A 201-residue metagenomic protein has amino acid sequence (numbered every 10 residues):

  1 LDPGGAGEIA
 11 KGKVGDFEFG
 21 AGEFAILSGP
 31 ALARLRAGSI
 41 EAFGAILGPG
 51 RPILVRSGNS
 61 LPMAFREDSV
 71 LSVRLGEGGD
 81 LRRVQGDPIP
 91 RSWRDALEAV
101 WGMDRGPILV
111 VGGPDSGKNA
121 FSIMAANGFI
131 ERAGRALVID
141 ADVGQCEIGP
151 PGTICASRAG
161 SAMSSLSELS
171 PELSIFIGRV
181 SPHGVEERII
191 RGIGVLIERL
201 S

Functional and structural regions predicted by a protein language model:
L1-R91: Long, basic/Gly/Ser/Thr-rich N-terminal segments that mediate initial subcellular attachment or targeting
A6, A10, A21, A25 (+10 more regions): A sequence-composition feature that detects small, non-aromatic residues
G38, G112-G117, G144-Q145: Glycine-centered flexibility sites
P88-V111, R132-S201: Nucleotide-state-sensitive switch-loop elements of NTP-binding domains
G106-E131: Glycine-rich phosphate-binding P-loop
